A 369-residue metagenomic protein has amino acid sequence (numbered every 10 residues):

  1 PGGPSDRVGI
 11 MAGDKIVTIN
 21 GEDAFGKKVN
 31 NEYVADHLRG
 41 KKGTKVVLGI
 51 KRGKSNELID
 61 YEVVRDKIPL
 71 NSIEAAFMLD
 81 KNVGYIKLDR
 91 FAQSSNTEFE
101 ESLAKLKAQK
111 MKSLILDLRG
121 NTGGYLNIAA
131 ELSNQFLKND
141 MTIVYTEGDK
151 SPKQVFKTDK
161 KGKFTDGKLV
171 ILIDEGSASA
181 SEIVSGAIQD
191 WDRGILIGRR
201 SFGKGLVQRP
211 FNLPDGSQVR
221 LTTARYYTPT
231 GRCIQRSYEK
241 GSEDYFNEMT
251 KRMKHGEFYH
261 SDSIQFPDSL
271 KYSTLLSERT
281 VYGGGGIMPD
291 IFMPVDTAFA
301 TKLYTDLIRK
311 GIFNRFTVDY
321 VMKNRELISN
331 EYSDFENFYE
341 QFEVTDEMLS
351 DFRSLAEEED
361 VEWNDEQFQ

Functional and structural regions predicted by a protein language model:
P1-A12, V17, E22-D23, K27-G216: Cleft-lining beta-strand/loop regions that shape enzyme active-site pockets
F25, D60, R220, Q235 (+1 more regions): A sequence-level detector of short linear motifs
G49-G53, Y227, S273-T274: A generic structural motif
V63, K87, Q93, N127 (+10 more regions): Intrinsically disordered, low-complexity regions enriched in small/polar residues
V64, D149, A224, E239 (+1 more regions): Residue-level structural signal for beta-strand termini and adjacent loop
A180, D192, R199, G203-K271: Polar, glycine-rich mid-to-C-terminal structural blocks that act as macromolecule-binding/assembly scaffolds
G194, Q218-V219, T305, I312: Alpha-helical protein-protein interaction elements
C233-I234, Y238-Q369: Conserved functional hotspot residues or short segments at active or partner-binding sites across diverse domains
